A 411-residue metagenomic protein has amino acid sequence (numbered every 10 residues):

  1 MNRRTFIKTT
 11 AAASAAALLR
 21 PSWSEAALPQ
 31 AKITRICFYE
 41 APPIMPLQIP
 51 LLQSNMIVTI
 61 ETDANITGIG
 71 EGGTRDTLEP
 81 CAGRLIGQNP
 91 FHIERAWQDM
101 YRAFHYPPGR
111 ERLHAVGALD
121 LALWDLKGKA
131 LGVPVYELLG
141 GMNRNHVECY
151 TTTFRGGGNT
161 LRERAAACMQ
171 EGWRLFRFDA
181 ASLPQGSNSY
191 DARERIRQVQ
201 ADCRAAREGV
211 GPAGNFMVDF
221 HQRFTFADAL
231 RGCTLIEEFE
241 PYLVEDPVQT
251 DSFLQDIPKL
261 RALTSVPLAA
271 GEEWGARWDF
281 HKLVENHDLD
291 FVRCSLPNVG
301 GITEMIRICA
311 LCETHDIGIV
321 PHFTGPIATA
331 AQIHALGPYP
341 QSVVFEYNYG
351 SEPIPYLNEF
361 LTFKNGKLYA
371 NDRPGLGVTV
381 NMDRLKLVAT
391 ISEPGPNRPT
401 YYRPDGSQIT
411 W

Functional and structural regions predicted by a protein language model:
T5-A26: N-terminal export signals
A27-A64, G350, I354-Y356, Q408: Structured beta-strand/loop patches that form or line metal/cofactor-binding pockets in enzymes
Q30, I36, E61-L131: Metal- or metallocofactor-binding catalytic centers and their adjacent structured scaffolds across diverse enzyme
N65, L119, G132, F176 (+6 more regions): Conserved, mostly hydrophobic/aromatic
P80, Q88, H92-R95, T234 (+3 more regions): Shared catalytic-loop signature of beta/alpha-barrel
H146-L263: Metal-dependent enolase-superfamily TIM-barrel catalytic cores that perform enediolate-based chemistry
L376-W411: Extended hydrophobic packing segments that form well-structured cores
